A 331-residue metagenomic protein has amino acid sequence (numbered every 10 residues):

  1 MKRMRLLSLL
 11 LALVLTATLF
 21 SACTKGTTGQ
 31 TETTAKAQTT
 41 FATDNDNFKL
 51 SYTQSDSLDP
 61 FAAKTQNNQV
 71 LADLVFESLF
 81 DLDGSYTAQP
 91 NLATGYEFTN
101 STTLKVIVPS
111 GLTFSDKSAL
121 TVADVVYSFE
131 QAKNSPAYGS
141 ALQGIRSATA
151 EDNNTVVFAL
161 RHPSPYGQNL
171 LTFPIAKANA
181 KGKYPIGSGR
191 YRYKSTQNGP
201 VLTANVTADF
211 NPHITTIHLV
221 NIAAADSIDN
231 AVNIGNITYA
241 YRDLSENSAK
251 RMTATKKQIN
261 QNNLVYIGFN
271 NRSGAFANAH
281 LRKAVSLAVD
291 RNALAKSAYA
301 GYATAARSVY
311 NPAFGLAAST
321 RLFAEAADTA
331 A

Functional and structural regions predicted by a protein language model:
T18-A22: C-terminal motif of bacterial Sec signal peptides marking the signal peptidase cleavage site
T24-G26: Bacterial signal peptide processing site
S51-T99, E130: N-terminal lobe/hinge region of extracytoplasmic solute-binding protein
T94-P136, A275-A277: Aromatic- and charge-enriched surface segment that lines or borders ligand/interaction sites
A159-T216, A224-D226: Gly/Pro-rich hinge or "lid" segments in bacterial periplasmic/extracellular proteins
V206-S248: Ligand-site clamp/hinge motif
R272, F276-F314: Periplasmic-binding protein-like
T304-A331: Structural transition elements
